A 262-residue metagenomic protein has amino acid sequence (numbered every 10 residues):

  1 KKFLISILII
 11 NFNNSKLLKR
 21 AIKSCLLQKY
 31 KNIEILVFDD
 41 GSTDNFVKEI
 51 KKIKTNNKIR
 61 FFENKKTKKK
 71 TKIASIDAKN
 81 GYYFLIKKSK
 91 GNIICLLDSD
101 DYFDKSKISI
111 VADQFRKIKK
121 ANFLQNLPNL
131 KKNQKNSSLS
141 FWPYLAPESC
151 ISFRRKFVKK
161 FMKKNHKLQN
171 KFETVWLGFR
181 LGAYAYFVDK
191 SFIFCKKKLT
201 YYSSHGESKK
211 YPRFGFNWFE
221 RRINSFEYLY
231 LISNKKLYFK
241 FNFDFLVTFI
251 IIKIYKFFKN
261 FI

Functional and structural regions predicted by a protein language model:
K1, E227-I262: Membrane-proximal basic amphipathic "stem/tether" segments
K1-F216: Nucleotide-sugar donor-binding/catalytic module of glycosyltransferases that assemble extracellular/cell-envelope
K159, N165, E220-E227, K240-F241 (+1 more regions): Charged, low-complexity, helix-prone segments enriched in Lys/Glu/Asp/Gln
F179, Y184, F226-E227, I250: Compositionally biased, intrinsically disordered low-complexity regions enriched in charged/polar residues
Y201-H205, Y211-Y238: Catalytic core of nucleotide-sugar-dependent glycosyltransferases
